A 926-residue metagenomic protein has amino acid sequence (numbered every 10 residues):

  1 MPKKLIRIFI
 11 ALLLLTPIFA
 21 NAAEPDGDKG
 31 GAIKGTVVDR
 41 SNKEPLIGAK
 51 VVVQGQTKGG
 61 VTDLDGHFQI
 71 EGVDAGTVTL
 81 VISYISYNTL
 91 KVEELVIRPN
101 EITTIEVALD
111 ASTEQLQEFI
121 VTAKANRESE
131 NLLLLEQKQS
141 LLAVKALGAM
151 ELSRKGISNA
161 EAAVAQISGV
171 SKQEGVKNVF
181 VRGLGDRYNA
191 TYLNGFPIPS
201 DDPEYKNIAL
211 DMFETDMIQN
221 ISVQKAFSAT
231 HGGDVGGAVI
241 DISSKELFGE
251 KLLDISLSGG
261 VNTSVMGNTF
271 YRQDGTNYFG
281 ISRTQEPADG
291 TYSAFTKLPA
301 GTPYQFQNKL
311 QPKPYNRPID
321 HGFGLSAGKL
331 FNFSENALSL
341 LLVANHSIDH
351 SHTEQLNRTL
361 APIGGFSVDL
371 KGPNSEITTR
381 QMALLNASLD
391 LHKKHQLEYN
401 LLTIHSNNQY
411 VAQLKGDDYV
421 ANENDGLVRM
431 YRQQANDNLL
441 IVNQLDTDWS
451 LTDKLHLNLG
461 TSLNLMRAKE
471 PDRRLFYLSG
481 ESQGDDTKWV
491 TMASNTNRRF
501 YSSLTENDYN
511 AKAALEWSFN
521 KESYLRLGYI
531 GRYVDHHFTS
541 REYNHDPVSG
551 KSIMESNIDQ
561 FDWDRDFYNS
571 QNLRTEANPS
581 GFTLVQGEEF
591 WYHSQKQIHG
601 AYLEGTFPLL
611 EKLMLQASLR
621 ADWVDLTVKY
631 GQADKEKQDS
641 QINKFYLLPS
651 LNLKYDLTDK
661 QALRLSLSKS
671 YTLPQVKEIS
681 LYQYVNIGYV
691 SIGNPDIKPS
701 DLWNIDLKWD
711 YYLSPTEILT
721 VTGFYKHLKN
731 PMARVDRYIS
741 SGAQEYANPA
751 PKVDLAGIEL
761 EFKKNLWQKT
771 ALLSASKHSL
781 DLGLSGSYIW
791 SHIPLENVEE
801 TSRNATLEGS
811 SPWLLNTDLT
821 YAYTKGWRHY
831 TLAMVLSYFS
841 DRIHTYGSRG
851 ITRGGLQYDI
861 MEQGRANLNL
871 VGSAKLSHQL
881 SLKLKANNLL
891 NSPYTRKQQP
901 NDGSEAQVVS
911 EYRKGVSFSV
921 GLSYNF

Functional and structural regions predicted by a protein language model:
A22-G30, T36-V38, N42, A49-Q54 (+4 more regions): Short, acidic, small-residue-rich periplasmic hinge/interaction motif at the N-terminus of Gram-negative outer-membrane
V96, N126-R127, N131-F180, D186 (+2 more regions): Periplasmic N-terminal accessory/gating domains of Gram-negative outer-membrane beta-barrel systems
P197, N407, L414, R467-K469 (+7 more regions): Surface-exposed extracellular loop regions of Gram-negative outer-membrane beta-barrel proteins, predominantly
M212-I255, N925: A beta-strand signature from Gram-negative outer-membrane beta-barrel systems, especially the internal plug domain
F306-A412, I441-L445, L451-T452, P649-L651: Transmembrane beta-barrel wall of Gram-negative outer-membrane proteins
N497-Y501, A514-E516, L651, L665 (+5 more regions): Conserved C-terminal beta-signal and adjacent last beta-strands/turns of outer-membrane beta-barrel proteins
R499, L504, K512, I558-Q560 (+4 more regions): Outer membrane beta-barrel strand-and-loop segments of large Gram-negative receptors, especially TonB-dependent
E611, G723-H727, Q744-I843: Gram-negative outer-membrane beta-barrel transporters
